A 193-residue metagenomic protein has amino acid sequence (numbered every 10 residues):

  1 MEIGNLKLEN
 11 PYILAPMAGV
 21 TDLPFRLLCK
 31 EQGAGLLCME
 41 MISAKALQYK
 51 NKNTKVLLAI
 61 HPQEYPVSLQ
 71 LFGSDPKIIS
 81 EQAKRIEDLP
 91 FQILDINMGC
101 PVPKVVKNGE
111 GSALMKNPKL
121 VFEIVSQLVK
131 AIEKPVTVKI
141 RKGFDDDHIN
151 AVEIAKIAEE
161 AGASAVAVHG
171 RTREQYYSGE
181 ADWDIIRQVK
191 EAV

Functional and structural regions predicted by a protein language model:
M1-V193: Flavin-dependent oxidoreductase catalytic cores
